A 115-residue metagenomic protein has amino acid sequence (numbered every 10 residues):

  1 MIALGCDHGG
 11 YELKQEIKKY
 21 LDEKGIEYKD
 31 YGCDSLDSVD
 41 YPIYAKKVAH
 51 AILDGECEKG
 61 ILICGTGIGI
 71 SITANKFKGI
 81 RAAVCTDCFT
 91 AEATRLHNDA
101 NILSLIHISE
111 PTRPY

Functional and structural regions predicted by a protein language model:
M1-I17: N-terminal beta1-alpha1 ligand-phosphate binding loop
G5, L62-G67, C85-T86, S104-I106: Short beta-strand segments
E27-S38: A short beta-strand-loop structural module common to alpha/beta enzyme folds
Y44-L62, T66: Short, structured active-site "lid" loops
I63-R81: Compact, glycine-rich, soluble single-domain proteins
F77-S104: Short, acidic/small-residue loops that bind anionic groups at enzyme active sites
I106-Y115: Single conserved hydrophobic/aromatic residue that forms the stacking wall/gate of nucleotide- or nucleobase-binding
